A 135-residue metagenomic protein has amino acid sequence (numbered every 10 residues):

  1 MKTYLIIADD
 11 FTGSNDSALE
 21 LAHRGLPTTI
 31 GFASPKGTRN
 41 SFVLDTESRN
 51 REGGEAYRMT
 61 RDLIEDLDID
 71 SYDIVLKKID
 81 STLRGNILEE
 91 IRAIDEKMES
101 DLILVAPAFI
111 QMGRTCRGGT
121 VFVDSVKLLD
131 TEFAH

Functional and structural regions predicted by a protein language model:
M1-K2, T29-G31, E65-L67, S71-D73 (+1 more regions): Cap/lid and interdomain-hinge subdomains that line or gate substrate/regulatory clefts in soluble alpha/beta enzymes
K2-T38, A106-Q111: N-terminal basic/disordered segments at the start of proteins
I7, V43-D45, K77-K78, L104-A108: Short beta-strand segments
N15-A18, G54-Y57, I87-I91: Conserved strand-to-helix beginnings and helix N-cap segments that scaffold or border functional pockets
H23, T46-E47, D62: N-terminal domain-start signal
S34-E55: N-terminal beta-loop-helix "entrance" segment that forms/cooperates in small-molecule cofactor or anionic ligand
T38-S41, S71-Y72, L76: Short acidic/histidine-rich motifs immediately flanking catalytic phosphotransfer sites in two-component signaling
E52-L67: Glycine-rich, highly charged phosphate/nucleotide-binding loops
